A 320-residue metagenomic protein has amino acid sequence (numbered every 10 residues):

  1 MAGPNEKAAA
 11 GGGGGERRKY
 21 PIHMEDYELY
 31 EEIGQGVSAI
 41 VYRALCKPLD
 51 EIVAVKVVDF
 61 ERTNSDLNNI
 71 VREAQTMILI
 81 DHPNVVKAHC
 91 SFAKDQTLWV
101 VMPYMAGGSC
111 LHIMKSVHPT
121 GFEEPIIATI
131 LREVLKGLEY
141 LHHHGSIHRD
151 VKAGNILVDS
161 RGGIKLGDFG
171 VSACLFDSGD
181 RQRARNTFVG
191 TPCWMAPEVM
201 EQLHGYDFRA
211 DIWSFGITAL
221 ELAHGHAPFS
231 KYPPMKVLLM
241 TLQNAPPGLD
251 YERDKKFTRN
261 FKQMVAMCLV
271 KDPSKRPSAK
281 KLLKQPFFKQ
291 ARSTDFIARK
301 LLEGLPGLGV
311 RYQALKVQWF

Functional and structural regions predicted by a protein language model:
I40: Conserved N-lobe ATP-binding subsite of Hanks-type protein kinase domains, especially the beta3 VAIK lysine
I52, V57-I80: Conserved N-lobe beta3->alphaC-helix segment of eukaryotic protein kinase catalytic domains
C90-S91: A short, aromatic-enriched beta-strand patch in the conserved N-lobe beta-sheet of the protein kinase catalytic domain
Q96-S109, I113: Conserved short submotifs of the Hanks-type protein kinase catalytic core that shape the nucleotide-binding pocket
I130-L131: Activation segment signature within eukaryotic-like protein kinase domains
K280, F288-F320: C-terminal regulatory tails of eukaryotic serine/threonine kinases
